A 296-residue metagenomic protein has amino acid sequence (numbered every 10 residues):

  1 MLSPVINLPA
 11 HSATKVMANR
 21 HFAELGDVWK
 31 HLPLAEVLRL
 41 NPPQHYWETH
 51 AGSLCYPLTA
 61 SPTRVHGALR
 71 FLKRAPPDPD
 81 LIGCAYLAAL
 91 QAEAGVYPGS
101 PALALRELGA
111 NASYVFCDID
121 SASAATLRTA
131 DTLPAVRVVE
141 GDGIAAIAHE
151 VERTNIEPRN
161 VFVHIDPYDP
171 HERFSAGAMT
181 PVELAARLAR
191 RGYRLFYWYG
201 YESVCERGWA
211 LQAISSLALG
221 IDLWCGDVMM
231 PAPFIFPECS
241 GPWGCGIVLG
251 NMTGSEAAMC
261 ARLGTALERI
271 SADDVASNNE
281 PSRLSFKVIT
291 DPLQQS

Functional and structural regions predicted by a protein language model:
M1-S296: Class I S-adenosyl-L-methionine-dependent methyltransferase catalytic core
